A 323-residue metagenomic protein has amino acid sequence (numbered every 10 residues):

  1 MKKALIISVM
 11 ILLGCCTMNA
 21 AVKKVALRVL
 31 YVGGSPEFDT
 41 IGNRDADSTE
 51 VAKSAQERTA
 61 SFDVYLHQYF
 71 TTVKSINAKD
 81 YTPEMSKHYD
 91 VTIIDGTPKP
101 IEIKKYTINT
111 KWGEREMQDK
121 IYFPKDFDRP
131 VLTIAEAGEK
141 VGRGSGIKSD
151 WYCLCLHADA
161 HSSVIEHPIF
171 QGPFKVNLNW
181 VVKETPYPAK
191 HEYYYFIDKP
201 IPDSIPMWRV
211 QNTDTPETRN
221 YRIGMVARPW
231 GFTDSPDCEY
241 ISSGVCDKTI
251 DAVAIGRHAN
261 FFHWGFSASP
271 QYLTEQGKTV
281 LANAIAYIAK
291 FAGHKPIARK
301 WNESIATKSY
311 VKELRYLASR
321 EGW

Functional and structural regions predicted by a protein language model:
A4-L13: Sec-dependent N-terminal signal peptides
G14-N19: C-terminal segment of classical bacterial N-terminal signal peptides
A20-H88, G293-W323: Aromatic-Pro/Gly-enriched surface loop or interdomain linker that acts as a lid/target-recognition segment
V22-A26, M225, D234-W323: Extracellular ligand-binding/catalytic regions of CAZymes and related secreted enzymes and adhesion modules
V29-Y31, S35-F38, E84-C153, A284: Short alpha-beta junction capping motif
E37-R44, V141-R143, T249-D251, Q271-E275: Short, solvent-exposed loop/turn elements at domain surfaces
T40-A55, I101-D119, D203-P229: Surface-exposed intrinsically disordered loops and tails
L132-S235: An acidic, glycine-rich "communication" segment
